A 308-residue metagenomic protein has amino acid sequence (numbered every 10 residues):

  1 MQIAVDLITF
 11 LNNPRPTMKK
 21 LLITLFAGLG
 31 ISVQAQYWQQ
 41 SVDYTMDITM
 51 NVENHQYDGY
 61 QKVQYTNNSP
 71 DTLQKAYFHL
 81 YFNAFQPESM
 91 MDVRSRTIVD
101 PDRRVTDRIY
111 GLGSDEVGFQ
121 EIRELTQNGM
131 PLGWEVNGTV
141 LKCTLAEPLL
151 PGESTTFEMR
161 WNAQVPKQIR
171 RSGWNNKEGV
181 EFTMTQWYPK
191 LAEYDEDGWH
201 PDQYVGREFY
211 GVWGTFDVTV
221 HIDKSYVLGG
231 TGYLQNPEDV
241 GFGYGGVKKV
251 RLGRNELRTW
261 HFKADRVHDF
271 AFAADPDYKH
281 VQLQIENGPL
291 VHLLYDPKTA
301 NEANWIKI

Functional and structural regions predicted by a protein language model:
M1-W38: Bacterial Sec-dependent N-terminal signal peptides
V33-D58, E178, T185: N-terminal, polar/Ser/Thr-rich
M46-T49, V63, P131-G133, T144-P148 (+2 more regions): Beta-strand-rich interaction surfaces with strong enrichment in secreted/lumenal proteins
Q61-V63, N67, L80, E153-K167 (+2 more regions): Short, hydrophobic/aromatic-enriched beta-strand segments in well-ordered soluble domains
K62-A84, S89, D100-R103: Ligand-binding face of N-terminal immunoglobulin V-set domains in extracellular IgSF glycoproteins
T66, R103-G179: A surface-exposed beta-strand-loop module
M90-D102, A163-F216, V281-E286: Glycine/proline-rich low-complexity spacer/linker segments in large multi-domain proteins
K190-G198, G206-I308: Hydrophobic helix-coil surface modules that form long, contiguous segments used for peptide/substrate interaction
